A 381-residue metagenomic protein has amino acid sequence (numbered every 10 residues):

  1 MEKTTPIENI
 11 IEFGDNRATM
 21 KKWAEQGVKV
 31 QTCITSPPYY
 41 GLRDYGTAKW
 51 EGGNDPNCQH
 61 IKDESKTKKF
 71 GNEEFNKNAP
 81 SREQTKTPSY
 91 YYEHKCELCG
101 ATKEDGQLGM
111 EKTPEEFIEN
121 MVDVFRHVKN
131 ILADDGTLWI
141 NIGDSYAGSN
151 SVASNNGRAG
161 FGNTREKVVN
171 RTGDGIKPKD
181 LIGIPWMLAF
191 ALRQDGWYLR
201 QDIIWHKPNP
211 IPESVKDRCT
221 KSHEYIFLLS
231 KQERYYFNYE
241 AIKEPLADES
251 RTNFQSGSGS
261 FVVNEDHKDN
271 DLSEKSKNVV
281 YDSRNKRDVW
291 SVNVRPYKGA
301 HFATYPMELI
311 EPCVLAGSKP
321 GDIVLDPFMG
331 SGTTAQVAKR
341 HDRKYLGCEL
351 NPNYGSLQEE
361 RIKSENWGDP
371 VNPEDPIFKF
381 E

Functional and structural regions predicted by a protein language model:
M1-E381: S-adenosyl-L-methionine-dependent nucleic acid methyltransferase catalytic domains
